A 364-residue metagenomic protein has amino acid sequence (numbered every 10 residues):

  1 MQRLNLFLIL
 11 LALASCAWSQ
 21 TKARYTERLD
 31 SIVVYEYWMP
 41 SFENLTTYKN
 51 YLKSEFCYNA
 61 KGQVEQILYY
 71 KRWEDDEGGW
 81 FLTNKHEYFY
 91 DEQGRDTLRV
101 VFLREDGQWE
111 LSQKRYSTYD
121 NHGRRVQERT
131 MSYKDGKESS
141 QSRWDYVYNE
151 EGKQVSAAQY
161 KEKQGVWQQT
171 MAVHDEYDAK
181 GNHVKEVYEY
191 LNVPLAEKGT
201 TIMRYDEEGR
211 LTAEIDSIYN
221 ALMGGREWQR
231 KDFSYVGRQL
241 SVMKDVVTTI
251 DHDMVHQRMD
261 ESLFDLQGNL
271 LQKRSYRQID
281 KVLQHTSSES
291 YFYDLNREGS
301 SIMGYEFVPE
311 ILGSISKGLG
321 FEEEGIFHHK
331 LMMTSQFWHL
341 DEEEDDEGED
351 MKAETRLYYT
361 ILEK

Functional and structural regions predicted by a protein language model:
M1-A23: Bacterial Sec-dependent N-terminal signal peptides
Q20-K364: Buried hydrophobic residues that stabilize the cores of well-folded domains
